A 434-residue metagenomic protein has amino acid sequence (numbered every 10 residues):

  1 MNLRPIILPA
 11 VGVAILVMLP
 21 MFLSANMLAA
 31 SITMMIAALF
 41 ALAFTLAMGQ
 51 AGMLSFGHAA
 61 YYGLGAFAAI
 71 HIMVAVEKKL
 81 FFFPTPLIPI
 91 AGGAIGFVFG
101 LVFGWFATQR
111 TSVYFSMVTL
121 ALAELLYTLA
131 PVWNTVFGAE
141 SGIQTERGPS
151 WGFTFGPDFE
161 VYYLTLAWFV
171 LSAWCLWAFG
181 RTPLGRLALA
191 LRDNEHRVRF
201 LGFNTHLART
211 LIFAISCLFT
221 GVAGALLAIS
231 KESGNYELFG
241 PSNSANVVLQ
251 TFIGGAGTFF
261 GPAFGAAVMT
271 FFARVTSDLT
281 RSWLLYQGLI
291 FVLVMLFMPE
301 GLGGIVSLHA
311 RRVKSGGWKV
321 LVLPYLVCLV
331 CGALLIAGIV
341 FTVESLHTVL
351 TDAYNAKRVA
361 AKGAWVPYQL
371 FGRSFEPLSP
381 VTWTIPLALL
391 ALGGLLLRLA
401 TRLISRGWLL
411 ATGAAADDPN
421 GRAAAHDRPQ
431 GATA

Functional and structural regions predicted by a protein language model:
M1-A434: Transmembrane alpha-helices and adjacent helix-loop boundaries
